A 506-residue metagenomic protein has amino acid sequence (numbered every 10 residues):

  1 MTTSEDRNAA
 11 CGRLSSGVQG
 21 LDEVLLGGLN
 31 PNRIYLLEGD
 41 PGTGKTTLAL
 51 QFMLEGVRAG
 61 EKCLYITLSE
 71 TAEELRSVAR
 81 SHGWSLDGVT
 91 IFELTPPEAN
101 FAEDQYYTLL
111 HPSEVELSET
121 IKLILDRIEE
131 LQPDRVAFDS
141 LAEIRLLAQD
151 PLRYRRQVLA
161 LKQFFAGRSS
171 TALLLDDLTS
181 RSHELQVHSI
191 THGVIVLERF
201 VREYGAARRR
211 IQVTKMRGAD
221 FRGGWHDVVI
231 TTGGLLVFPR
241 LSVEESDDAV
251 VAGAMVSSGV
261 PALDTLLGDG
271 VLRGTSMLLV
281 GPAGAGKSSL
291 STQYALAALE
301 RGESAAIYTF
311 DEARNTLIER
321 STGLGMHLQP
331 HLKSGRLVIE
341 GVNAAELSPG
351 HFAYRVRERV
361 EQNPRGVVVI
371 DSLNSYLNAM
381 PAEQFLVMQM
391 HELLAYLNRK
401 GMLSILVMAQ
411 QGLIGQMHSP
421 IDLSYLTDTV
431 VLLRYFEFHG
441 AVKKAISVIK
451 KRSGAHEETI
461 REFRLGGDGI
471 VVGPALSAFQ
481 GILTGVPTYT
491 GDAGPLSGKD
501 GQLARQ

Functional and structural regions predicted by a protein language model:
T2-A10, T95, N100, S113 (+6 more regions): Conserved P-loop NTPase
G17-G28, G259-G270: Pre-Walker A adenine-sensing motif
G27-E93, L266-L328: Walker A/P-loop NTP-binding active-site region of P-loop NTPases, recognizing the glycine-rich GxxxxGKT/S
N32, A59-K62, D87, S169-S170 (+10 more regions): Short glycine-/polar-rich loops that comprise or flank the Walker A/P-loop and associated switch/sensor motifs
Y35, T108-I190, V194, E346-V430 (+1 more regions): P-loop NTPase motor core
F52, R76-R80, D177, R181-L185 (+8 more regions): Short beta-alpha junctions and helix-cap segments that line functional grooves
E61-L146, E303-Q384: Conserved inter-motif catalytic segment of the P-loop NTP-binding fold
S69-E73, S81, T95-N100, A142-I144 (+15 more regions): Conserved nucleotide-binding/hydrolysis micro-motifs of P-loop NTPases
